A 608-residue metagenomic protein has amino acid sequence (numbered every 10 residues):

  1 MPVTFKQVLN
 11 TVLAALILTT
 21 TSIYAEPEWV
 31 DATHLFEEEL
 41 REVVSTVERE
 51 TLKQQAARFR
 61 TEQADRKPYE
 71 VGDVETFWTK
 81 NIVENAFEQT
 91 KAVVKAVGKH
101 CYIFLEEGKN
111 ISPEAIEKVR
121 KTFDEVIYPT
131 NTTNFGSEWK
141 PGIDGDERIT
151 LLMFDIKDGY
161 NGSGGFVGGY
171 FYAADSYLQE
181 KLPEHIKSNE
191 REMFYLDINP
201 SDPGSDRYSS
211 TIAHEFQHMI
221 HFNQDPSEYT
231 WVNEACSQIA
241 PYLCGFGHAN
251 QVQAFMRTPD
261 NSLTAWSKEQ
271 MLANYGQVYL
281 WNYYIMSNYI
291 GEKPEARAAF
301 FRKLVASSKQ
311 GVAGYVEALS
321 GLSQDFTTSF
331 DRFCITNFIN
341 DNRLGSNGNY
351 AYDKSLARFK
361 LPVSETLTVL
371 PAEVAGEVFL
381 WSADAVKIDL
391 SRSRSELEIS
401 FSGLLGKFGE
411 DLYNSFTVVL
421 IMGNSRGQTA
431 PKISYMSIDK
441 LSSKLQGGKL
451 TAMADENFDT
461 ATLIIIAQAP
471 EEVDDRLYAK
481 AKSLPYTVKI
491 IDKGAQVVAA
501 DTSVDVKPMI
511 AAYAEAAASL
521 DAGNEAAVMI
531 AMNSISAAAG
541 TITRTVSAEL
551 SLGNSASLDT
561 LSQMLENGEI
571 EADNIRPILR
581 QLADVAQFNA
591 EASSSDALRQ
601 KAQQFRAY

Functional and structural regions predicted by a protein language model:
P2-V12: Bacterial N-terminal signal peptides that target proteins for export
N10-T20: Bacterial N-terminal signal peptides
T21-A25: Sec/Tat signal peptide C-region and signal peptidase I cleavage site
E26, Q310-Y608: Beta/coil-rich, acidic/histidine-enriched accessory regions frequently appended to metallopeptidases
E26-D144: N-terminal module-boundary/linker segments of secreted carbohydrate-active enzymes
G98-Y229, C236, F246-N250, T258-A265: Juxtacatalytic substrate-recognition/specificity segment
E114, K118, T122, V126 (+18 more regions): Extracytoplasmic/secreted proteins, especially bacterial periplasmic and envelope-associated proteins
L178-N189, D206, S210-T211, D225-S346: Acidic/His/Gly-enriched intrinsically disordered linker/tail segments that often contain short helix/coil "MoRF-like"
